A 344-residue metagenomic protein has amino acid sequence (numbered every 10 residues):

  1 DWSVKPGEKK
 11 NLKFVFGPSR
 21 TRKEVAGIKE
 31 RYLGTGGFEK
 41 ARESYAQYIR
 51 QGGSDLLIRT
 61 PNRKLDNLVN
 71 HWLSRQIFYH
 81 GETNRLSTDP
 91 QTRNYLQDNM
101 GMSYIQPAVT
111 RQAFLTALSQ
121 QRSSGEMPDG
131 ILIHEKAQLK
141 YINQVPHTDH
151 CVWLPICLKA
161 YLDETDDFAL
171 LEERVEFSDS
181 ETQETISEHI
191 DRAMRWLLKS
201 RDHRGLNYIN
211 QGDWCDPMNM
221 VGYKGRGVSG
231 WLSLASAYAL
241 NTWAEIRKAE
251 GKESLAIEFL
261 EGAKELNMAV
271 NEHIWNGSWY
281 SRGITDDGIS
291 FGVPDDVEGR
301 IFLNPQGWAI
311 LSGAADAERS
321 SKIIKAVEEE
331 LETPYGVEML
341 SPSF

Functional and structural regions predicted by a protein language model:
D1-F344: Acidic, mature catalytic/reactive cores of soluble proteins
